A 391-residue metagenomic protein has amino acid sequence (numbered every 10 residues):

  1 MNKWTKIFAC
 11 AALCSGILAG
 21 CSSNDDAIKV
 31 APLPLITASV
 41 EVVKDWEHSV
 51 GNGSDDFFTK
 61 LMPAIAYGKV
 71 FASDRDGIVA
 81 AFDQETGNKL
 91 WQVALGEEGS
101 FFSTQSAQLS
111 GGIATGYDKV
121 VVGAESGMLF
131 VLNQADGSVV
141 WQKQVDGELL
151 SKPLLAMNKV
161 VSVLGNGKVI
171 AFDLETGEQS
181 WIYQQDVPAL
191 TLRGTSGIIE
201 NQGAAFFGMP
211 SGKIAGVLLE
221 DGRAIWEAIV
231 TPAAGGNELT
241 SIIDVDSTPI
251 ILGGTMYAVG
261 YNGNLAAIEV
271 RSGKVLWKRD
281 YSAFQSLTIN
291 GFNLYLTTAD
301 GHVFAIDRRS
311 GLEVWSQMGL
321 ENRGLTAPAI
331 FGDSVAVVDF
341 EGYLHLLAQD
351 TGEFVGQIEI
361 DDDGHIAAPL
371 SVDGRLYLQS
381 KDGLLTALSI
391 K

Functional and structural regions predicted by a protein language model:
M1-C21: Sec-dependent bacterial lipoprotein signal peptides
S15-T37: Bacterial Sec signal peptide processing site at the extreme N-terminus
I28, I36-A64, Q92-A114, V140-A156 (+5 more regions): Extracytoplasmic beta-rich repeat domains
D74, Y117, A124, L164-G165 (+5 more regions): Structural signature of WD-repeat beta-propellers
Q84-T86, N133-D136, D173-G177, L219-G222 (+4 more regions): Short loop/turn segments that connect beta-strands within beta-propeller blades
Y295-A305, L312-L346: Loop/turn-rich, solvent-exposed surfaces of beta-rich toroidal or solenoidal domains
